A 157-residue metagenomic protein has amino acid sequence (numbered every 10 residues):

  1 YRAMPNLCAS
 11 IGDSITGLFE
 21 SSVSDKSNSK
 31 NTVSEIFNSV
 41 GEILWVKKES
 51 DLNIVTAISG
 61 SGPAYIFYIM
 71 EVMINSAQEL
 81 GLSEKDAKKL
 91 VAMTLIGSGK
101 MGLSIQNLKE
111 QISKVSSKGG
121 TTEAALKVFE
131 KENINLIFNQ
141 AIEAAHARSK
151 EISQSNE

Functional and structural regions predicted by a protein language model:
Y1, D51-A57, L108-S113: Short pre-catalytic strand/loop immediately N-terminal to key active-site residues, enriched for Gly-Thr
Y1-L7, S34: Rossmann-fold dehydrogenase core element
L7-A9, D51-L52: Short, catalytically relevant binding-site loops at active-site mouths
C8-A9, D13-T16: Glycine-/Pro-rich loop/turn segments that contact NAD(P) or position catalytic residues in Rossmann-like domains
I15-I54, Y65-S104, R148: Internal alpha-helical scaffold of NAD(P)-dependent oxidoreductase catalytic cores
K89-E157: NAD(P)-dependent Rossmann-like dehydrogenase/reductase catalytic/cofactor-binding core
